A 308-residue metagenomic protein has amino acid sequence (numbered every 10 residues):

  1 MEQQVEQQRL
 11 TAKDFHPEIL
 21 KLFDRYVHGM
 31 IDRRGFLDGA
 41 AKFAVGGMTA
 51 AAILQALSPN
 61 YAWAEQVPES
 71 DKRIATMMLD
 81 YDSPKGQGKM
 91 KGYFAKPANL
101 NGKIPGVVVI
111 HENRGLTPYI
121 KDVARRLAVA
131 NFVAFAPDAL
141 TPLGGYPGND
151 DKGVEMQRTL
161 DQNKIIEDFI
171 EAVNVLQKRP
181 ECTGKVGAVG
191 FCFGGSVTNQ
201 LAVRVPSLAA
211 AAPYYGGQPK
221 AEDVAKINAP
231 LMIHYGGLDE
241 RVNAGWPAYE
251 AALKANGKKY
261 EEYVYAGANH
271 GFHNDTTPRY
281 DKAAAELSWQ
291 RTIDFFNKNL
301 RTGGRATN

Functional and structural regions predicted by a protein language model:
M1-G35: N-terminal secretory signal peptides
D24, R33-P59: N-terminal export signals
E65-L100: N-terminal cap/lid segment of alpha/beta-hydrolase-fold proteins
K103-E112: Short beta-strand element of the alpha/beta-hydrolase
L140-N163, G271-T276: Cap/lid segment of the alpha/beta-hydrolase catalytic domain
D150-V189, R301-G304: Gly/Ser-rich "nucleophile elbow"/oxyanion-hole loop immediately N-terminal to the catalytic nucleophile in hydrolases
E171-N228: Primarily recognizes the serine-hydrolase "nucleophile elbow" in alpha/beta-hydrolase and SGNH/GDSL folds
I233-Y235: Short beta-strand/loop motif that positions the catalytic acidic residue of the alpha/beta-hydrolase fold
